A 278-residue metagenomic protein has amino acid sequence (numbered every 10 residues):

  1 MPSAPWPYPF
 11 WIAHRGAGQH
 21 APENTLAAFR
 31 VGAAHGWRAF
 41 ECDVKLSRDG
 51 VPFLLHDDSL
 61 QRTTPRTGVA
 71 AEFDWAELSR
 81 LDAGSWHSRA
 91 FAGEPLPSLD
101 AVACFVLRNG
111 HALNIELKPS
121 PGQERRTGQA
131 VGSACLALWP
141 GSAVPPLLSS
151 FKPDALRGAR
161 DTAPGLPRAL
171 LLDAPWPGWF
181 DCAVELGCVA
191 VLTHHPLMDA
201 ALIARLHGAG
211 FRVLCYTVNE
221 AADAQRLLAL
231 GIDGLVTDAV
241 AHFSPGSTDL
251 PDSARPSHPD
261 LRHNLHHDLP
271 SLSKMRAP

Functional and structural regions predicted by a protein language model:
M1-P278: Phosphate-group recognition and catalysis centered on beta-loop-alpha active-site segments
